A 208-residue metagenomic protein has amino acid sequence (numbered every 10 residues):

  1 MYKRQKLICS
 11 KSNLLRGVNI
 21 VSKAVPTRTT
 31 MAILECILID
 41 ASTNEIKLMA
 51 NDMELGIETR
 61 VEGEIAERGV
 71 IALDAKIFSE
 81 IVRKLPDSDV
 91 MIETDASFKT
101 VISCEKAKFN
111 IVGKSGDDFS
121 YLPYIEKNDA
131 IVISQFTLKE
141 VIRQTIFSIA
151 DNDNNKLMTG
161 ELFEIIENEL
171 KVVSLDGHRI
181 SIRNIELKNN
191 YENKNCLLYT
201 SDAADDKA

Functional and structural regions predicted by a protein language model:
M1-Y2, D202-D206: Short, small-residue-biased leader/transition segments that mark boundaries at the very start of proteins
R4-S201: Structural preference for solvent-exposed beta-strand-turn elements and adjacent flexible terminal/loop segments within
R179, D205-A208: Short, glycine/acidic-enriched loop or turn micro-motifs at the edges of active sites
